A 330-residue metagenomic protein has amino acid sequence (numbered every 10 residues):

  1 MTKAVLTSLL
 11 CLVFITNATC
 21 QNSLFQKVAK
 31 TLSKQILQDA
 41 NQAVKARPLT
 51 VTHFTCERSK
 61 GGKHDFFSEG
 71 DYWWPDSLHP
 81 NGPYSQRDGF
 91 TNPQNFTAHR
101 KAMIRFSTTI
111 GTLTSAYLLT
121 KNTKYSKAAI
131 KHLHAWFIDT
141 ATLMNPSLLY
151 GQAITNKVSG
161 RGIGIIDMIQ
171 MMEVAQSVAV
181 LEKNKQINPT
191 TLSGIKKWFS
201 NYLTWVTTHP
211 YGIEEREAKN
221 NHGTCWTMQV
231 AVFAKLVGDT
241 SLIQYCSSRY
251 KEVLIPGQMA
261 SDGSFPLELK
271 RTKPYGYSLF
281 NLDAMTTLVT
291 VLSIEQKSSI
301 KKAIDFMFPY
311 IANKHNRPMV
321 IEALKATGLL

Functional and structural regions predicted by a protein language model:
M1-N22: Bacterial Sec-dependent N-terminal signal peptides
T2, L6-S8, P93-Q94, R100-A102 (+1 more regions): Short secondary-structure boundary micro-motifs
C20-G212, K251, V291-L330: Extracellular glycan-targeting catalytic surfaces
S200-L330: Extracellular polysaccharide-recognition and catalytic grooves
